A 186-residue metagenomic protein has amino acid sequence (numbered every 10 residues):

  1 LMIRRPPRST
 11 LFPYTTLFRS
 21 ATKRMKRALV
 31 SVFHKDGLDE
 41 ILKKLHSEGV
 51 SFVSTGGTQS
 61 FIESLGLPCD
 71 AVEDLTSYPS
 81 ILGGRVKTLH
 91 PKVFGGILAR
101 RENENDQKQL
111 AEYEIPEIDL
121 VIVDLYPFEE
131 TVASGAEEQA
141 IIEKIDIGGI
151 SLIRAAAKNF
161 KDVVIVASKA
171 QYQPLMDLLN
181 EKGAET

Functional and structural regions predicted by a protein language model:
L1-M2, P6, S47, I141 (+1 more regions): Residue-level detector of alpha-helix boundaries and kinks
M2-L17: Short, small-residue-biased leader/transition segments that mark boundaries at the very start of proteins
R8-S9, S20, L110-Y113, A155: Structural motif
R19-L75: N-terminal glycine-/serine-/threonine-rich phosphate-binding loop
T22, V32-D39, F52, G56 (+8 more regions): Electropositive phosphate-/nucleotide-binding environments in soluble metabolic enzymes
K23-A28, I115-T186: Internal alpha/beta core interface subdomains
E40-L42, E63-L67, D74, I81-G84 (+4 more regions): Short acidic, glycine/serine/threonine-rich loops at helix termini
G57-F128: Glycine-rich nucleotide/cofactor/substrate-binding loop typically near the N-terminus or early in the first domain
